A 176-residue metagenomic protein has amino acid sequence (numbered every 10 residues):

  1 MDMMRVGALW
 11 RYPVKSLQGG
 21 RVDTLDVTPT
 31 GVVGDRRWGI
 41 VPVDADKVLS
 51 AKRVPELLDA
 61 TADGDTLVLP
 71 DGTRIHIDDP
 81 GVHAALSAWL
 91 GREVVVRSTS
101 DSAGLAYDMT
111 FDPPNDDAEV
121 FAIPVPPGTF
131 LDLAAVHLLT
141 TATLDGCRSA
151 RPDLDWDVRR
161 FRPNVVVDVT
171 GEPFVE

Functional and structural regions predicted by a protein language model:
M1-V175: Electropositive, beta-rich accessory/interaction domains or terminal extensions that provide binding surfaces
